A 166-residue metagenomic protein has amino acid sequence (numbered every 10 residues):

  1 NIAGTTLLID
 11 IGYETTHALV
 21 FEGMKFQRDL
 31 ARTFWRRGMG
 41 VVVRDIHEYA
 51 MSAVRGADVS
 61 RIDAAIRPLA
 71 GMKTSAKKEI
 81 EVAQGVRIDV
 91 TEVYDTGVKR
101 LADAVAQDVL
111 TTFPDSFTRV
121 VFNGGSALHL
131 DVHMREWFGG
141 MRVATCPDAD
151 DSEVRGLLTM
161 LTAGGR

Functional and structural regions predicted by a protein language model:
N1-T5, V20, V42-R55, V59-R166: Helical "lid/coupling" subdomains associated with nucleotide-phosphate turnover
L8-T16, F21-M24, W35-M39, G124-S126: A short acidic Gly-Thr/Ser loop motif
M24-Y49: Short glycine-rich, Thr/Ser-proximal phosphate-binding strand/loop in the N-terminal lobe of ATP-dependent enzymes
